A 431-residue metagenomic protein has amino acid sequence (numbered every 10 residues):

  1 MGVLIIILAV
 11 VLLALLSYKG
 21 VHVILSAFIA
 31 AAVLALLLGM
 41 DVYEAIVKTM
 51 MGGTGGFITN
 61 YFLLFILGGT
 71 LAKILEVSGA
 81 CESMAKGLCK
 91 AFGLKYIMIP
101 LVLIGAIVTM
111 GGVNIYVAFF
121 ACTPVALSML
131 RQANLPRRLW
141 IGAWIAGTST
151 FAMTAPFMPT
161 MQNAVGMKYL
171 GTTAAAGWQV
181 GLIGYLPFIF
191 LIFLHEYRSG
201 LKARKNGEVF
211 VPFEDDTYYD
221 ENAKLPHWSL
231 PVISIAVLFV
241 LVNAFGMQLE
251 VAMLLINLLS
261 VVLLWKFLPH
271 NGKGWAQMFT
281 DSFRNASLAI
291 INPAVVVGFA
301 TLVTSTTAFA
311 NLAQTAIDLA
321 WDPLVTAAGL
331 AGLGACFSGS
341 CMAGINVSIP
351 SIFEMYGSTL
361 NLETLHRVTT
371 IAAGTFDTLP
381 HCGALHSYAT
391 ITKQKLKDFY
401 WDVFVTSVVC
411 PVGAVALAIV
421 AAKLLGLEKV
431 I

Functional and structural regions predicted by a protein language model:
M1-V3, G55-Y61, L88-L103, Q132-W140 (+4 more regions): Membrane-interfacial loop-to-helix junctions in multi-pass transporters
I6, V10, V33, L37 (+4 more regions): Long, contiguous bundles of hydrophobic transmembrane helices that form the permeation core of multi-pass
K19-V23, I58-Y61, A72-E82, T109-A121 (+5 more regions): Short helix-coil transition sites and intra-membrane helix breaks within transmembrane domains of multi-pass
L25, V47-E82, I107, E250 (+4 more regions): Core transmembrane alpha-helical segments of multi-pass membrane transporters/permeases
L64-G68, A91-L127, A294-V296, L319-M355 (+1 more regions): Hydrophobic alpha-helical transmembrane segments of multi-pass integral membrane proteins, predominantly secondary
G69, S83-A85, V117-M129, M158-L170 (+2 more regions): Re-entrant/interfacial helical elements at transmembrane boundaries that shape and gate the permeation pathway
K95-V108, L135-F151, G177-L182, L186 (+2 more regions): Alpha-helical transmembrane segments of multi-pass membrane proteins
L135-R137, A155-M158, V165-T217, A372-I431: Juxtamembrane and boundary regions of transmembrane helices in multi-pass small-molecule transporters and channels
